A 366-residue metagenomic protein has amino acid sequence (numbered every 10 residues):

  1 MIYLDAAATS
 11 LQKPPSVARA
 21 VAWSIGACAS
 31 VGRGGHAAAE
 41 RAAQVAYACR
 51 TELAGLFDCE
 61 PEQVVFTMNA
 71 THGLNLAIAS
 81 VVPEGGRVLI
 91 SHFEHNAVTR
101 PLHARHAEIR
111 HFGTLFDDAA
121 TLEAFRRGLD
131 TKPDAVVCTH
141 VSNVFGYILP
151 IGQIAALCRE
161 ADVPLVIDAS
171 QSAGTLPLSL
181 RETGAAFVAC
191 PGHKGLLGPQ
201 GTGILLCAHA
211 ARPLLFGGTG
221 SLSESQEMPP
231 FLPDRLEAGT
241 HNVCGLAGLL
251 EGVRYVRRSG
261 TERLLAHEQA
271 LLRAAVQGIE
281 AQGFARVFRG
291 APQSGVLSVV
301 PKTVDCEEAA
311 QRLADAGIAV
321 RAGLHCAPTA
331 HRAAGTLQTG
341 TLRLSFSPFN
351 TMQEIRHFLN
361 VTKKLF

Functional and structural regions predicted by a protein language model:
M1-F366: Pyridoxal 5′-phosphate
